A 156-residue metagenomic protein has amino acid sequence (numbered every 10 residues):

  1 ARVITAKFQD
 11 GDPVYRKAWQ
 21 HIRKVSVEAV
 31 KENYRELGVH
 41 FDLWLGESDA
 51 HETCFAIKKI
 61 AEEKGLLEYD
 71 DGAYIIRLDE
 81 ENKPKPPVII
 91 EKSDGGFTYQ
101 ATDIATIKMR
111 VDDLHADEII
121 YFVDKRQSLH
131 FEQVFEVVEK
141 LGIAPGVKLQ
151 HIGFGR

Functional and structural regions predicted by a protein language model:
A1-R156: NTP-dependent nucleotidyl-transfer catalytic core
